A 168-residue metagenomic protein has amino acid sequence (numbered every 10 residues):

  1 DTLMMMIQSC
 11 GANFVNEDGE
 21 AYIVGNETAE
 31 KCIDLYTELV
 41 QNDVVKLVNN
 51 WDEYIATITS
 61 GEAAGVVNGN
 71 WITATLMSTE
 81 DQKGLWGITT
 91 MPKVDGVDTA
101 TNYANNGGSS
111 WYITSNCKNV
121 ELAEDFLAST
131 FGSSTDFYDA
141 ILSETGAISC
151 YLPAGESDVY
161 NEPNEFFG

Functional and structural regions predicted by a protein language model:
D1-A21, A63: Extracytoplasmic/periplasmic solute-binding protein
T2-M6, A29-Y36, Y54, I72 (+2 more regions): Stable alpha-helical elements in mature extracytoplasmic
M4, C10-A12, L85-I88, G107-W111: Small-molecule pocket liners
C10-G11, L39-V44, E62, L76-E80 (+1 more regions): Sec/Tat-exported extracytoplasmic proteins
D18-V48, M91: Glycine-centered hinge/linker elements that transmit conformational signals in sensory and ligand-binding systems
K46-S60: Short helix-initiation/N-cap motifs at beta->coil->alpha
S60-G69, G84: Alpha-to-beta junction loops
I72-K83, V94-G168: C-terminal lobe and pocket-closing loops of periplasmic/extracytoplasmic Venus-flytrap solute-binding proteins
